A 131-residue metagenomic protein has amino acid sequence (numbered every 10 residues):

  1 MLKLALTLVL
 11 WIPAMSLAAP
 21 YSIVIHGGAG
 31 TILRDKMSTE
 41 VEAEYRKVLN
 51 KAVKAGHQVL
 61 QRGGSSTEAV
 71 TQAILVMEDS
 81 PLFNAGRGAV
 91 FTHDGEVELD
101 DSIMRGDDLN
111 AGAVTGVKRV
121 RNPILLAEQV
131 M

Functional and structural regions predicted by a protein language model:
M1-T7: Sec-dependent signal peptide recognition, specifically the positively charged N-region followed immediately by
V9-L17: Hydrophobic h-region of N-terminal signal peptides that target proteins for export in Gram-negative bacteria
A18-M131: Alpha/propeptide regions of enzymes that mature by internal proteolysis
